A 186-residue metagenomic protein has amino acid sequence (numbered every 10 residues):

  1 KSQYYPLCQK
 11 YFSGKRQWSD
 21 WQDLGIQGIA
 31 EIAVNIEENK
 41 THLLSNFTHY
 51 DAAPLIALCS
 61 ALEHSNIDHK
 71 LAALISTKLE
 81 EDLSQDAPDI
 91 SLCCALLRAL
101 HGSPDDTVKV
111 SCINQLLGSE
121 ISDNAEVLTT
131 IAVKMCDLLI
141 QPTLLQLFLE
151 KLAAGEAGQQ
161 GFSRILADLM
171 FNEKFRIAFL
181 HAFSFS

Functional and structural regions predicted by a protein language model:
K1-E81: Phosphoinositide system proteins, centered on phosphoinositide phosphatases and their trafficking scaffolds
Q3-P6, R16, H49-A57, S84-A95 (+3 more regions): Residues within HEAT/ARM-like alpha-solenoid scaffolds
D20-D23, D51, D68, D82 (+5 more regions): Acidic-enriched, low-complexity/disordered segments with a strong bias for Aspartate over Glutamate
I56-S119: Long, well-ordered mid-to-C-terminal structural blocks that present hydrophobic/aromatic surfaces
L96-S186: Alpha-helical oligomerization segments
